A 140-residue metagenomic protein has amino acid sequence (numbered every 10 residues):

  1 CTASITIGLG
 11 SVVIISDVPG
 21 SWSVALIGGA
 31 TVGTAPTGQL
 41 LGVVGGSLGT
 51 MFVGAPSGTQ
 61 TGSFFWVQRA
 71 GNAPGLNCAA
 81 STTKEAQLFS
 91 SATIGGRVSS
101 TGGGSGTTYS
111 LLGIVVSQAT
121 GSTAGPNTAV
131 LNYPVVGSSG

Functional and structural regions predicted by a protein language model:
C1-G140: Glycine-anchored, exposed beta-strand/edge motif detector
